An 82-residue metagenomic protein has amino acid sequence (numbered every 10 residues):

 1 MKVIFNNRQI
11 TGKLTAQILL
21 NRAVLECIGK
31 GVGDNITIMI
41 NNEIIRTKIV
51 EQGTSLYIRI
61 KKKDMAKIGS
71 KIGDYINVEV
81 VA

Functional and structural regions predicted by a protein language model:
M1-L56, K71-A82: Long, compositionally biased stretches
N21-L25, K61-A66: Short alpha-helix capping/helix-loop boundary micro-motifs
